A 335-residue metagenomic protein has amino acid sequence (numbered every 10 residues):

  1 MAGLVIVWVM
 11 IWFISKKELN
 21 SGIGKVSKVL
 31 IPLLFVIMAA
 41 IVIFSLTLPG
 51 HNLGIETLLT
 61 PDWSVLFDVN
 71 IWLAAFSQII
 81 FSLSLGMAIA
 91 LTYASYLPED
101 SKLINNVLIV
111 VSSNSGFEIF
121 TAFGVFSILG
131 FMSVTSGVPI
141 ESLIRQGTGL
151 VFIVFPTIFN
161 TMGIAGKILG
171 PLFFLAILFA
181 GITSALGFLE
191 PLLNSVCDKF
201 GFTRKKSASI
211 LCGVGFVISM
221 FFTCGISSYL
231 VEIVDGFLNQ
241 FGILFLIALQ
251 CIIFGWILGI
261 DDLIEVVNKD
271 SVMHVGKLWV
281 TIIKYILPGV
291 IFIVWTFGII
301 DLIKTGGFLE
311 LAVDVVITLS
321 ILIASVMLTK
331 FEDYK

Functional and structural regions predicted by a protein language model:
A2-L19, S84-E99, F179-N194, I252-G259 (+1 more regions): Transmembrane alpha-helical segments in integral membrane proteins
A2-V5, L108, K205-I210, L244-F245 (+1 more regions): Hydrophobic alpha-helical transmembrane segments
G3-V7, I11-I43, N239: Membrane-interface loop-to-helix entry segments
I6-F13, L73-S84, L172-T183, V217 (+3 more regions): Hydrophobic alpha-helical transmembrane segments of multi-pass membrane proteins
G24, K28-L186, V196-I210, V214-G215: Membrane-embedded translocation segments of transport machinery
F35-L59, S127-F131, I218, F222-T223 (+3 more regions): Hydrophobic alpha-helical segments and their helix-loop junctions in multi-pass secondary transporters
F188-F202, I226-I233, I252-K277, D333-Y334: Alpha-helical transmembrane segments
E232-L246, G276-K335: A generic transmembrane alpha-helix motif of multi-pass inner-membrane proteins
